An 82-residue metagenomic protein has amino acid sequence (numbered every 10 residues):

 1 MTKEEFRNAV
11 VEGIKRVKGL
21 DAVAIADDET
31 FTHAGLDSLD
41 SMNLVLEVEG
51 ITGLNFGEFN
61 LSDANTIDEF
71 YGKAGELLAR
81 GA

Functional and structural regions predicted by a protein language model:
T2-A34, D40-V45, G50-A82: Phosphopantetheine-dependent thiolation modules in NRPS/PKS and related acyl-activating systems
